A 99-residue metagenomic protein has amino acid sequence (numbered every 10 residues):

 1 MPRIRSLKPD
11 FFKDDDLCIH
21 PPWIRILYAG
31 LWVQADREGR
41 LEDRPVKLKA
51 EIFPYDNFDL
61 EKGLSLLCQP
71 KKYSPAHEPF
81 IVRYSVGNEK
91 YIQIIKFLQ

Functional and structural regions predicted by a protein language model:
M1-V86, Q93-Q99: Positively charged, structured surface patches that bind polyanionic biopolymers
